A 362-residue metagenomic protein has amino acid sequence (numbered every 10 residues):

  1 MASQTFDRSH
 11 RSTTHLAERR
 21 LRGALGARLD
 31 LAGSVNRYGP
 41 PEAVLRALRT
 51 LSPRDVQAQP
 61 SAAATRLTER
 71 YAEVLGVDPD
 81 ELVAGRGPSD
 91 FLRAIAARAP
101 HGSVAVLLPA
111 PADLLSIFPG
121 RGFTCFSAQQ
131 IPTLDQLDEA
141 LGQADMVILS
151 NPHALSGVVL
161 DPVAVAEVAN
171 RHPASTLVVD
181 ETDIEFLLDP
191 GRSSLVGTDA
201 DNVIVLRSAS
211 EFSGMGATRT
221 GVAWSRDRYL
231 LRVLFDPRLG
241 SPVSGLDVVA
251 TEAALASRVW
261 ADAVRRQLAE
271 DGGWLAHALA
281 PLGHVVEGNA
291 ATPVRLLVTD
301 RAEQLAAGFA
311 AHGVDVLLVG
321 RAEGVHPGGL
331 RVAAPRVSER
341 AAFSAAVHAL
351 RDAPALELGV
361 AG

Functional and structural regions predicted by a protein language model:
M1-A58: N-terminal "arm"/small-domain region of PLP-dependent enzymes with the aminotransferase-like
A32, L296-R301, A306, H312-G362: Conserved PLP-binding active-site segment of the aspartate aminotransferase-like
G39-P41, N202-E287: PLP-dependent aminotransferase class I/II
A64-T68, P79-V104, G221: Conserved beta-loop-alpha segment that forms the PLP phosphate-binding cup at the N-terminus of a helix
D78-L82, E181, D201-N202: Short acidic capping loops at alpha-helix termini that bridge into adjacent secondary structure
A97-S150: PLP-dependent aminotransferase-like
Q130-L187: Active-site phosphate-binding strand-loop segment of PLP-dependent enzymes
A269, L279-H312: Conserved PLP-binding catalytic core of the aspartate aminotransferase-like
